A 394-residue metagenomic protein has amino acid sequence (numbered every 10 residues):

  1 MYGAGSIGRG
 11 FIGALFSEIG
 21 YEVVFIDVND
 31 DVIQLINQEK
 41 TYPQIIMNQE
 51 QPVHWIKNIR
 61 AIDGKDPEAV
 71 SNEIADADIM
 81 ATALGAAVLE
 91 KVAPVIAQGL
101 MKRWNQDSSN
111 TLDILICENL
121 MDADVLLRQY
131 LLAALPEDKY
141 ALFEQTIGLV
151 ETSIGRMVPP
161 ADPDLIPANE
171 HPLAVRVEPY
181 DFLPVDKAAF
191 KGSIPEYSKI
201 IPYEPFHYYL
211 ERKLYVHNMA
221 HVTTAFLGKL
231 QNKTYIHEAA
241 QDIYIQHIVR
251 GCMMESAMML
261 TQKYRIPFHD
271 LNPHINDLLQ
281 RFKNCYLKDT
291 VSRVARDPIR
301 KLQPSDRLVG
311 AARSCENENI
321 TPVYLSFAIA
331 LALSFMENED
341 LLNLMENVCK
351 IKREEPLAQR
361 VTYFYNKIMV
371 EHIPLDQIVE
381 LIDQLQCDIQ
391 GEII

Functional and structural regions predicted by a protein language model:
M1-G3: Conserved N-terminal Rossmann-fold NAD(P)-binding element of oxidoreductases
S6-I7, I12-I394: Substrate/ligand-engaging "lid" and interaction regions
